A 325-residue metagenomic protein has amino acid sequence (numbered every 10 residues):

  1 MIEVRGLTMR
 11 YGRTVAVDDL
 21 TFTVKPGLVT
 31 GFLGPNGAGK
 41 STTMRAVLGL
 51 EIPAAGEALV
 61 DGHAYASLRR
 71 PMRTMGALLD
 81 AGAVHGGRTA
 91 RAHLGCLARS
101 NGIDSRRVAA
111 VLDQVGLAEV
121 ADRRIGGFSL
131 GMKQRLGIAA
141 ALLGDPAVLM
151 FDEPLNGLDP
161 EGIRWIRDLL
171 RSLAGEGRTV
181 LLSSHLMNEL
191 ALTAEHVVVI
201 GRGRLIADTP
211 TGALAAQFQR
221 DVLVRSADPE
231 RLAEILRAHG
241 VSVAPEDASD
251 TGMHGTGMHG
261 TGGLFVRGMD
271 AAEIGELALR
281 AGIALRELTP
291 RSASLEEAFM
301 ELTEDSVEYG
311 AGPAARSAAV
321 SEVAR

Functional and structural regions predicted by a protein language model:
I2-V4, M9-G201, A207: ABC transporter nucleotide-binding domains
N101, G177, G240, S292 (+1 more regions): Conserved NTP-handling cores and scaffolds of large molecular machines
A110, G212-A216, G312-A314: Short, flexible cytosolic linker that couples an ABC transmembrane/permease module to its adjacent nucleotide-binding
L142, L236-R237, A278: Hydrophobic C-terminal alpha-helix "anchor/cap" residues
I166-V266: ABC transporter nucleotide-binding domain
R267-R325: C-terminal coupling/interaction segments
